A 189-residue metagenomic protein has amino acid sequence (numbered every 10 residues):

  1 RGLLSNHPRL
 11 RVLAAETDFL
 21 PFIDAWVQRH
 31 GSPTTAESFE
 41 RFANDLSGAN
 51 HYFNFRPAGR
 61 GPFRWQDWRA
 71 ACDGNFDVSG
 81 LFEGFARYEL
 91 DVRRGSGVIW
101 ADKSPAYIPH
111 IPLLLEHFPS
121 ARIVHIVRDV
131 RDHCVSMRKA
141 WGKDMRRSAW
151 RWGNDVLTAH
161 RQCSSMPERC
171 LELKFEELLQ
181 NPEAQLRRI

Functional and structural regions predicted by a protein language model:
R1-L10: A conserved segment at the C-terminal end of the G1
R9, F19, Q28, D132 (+1 more regions): Residue-level marker of structural boundaries
R11-A15, A36-E40, V124-V127, S148-W152: Glycine-rich loops and low-complexity Gly/Arg-rich segments that provide flexible linkers or classic glycine-based
V12-K103: PAPS-dependent sulfation machinery
W68-V78, A86-R188: PAPS-dependent sulfotransferase catalytic domain
